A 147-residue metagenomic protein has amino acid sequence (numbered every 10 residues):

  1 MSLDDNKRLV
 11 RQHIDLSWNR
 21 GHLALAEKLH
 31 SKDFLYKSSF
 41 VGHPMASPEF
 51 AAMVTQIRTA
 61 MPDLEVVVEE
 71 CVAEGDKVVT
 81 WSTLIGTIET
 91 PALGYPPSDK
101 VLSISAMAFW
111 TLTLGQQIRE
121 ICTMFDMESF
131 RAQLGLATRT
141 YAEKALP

Functional and structural regions predicted by a protein language model:
M1-P147: C-terminal and inter-domain tail/linker signature
